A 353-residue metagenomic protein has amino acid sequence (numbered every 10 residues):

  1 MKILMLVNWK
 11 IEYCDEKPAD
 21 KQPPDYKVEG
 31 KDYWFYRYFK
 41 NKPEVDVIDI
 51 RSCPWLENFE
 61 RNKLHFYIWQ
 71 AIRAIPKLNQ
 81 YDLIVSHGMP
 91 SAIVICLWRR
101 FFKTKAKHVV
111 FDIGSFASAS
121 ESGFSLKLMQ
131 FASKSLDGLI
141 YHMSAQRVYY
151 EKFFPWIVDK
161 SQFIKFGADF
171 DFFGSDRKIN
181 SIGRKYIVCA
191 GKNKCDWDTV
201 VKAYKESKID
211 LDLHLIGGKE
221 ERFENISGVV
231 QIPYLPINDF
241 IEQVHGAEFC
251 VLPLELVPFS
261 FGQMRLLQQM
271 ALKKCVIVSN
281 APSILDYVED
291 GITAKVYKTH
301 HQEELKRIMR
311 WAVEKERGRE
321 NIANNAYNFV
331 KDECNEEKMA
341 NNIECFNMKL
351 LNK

Functional and structural regions predicted by a protein language model:
D137-D159, A168: A short, active-site helix/loop in glycosyltransferases that binds the activated sugar's phosphate group
E151-K152, K165-R184, E224, K353: Acidic anion/phosphate-binding donor-loop and adjacent secondary structure in glycosyltransferase catalytic cores
I179-C195, V201-Y204, L213-H214: Conserved donor-binding/catalytic core segment of Leloir-type glycosyltransferases
G217-V244, F249: Nucleotide-activated donor-binding/catalytic signature segment of Leloir-type glycosyltransferases, i.e., the conserved
E224, A281-G291, K295-V296: Short acidic/histidine- and often glycine-rich active-site loop of Leloir-type glycosyltransferases that engages
V244-F261, K274-C275: Acidic donor-binding loop of glycosyltransferase active sites
D290-G291, K295-Q302, R310-R317: Conserved acidic donor-binding segment of nucleotide-sugar-dependent glycosyltransferases
W311, G318-E333, M339-K349: A short, well-ordered alpha-helix in the C-terminal region of glycosyltransferases
